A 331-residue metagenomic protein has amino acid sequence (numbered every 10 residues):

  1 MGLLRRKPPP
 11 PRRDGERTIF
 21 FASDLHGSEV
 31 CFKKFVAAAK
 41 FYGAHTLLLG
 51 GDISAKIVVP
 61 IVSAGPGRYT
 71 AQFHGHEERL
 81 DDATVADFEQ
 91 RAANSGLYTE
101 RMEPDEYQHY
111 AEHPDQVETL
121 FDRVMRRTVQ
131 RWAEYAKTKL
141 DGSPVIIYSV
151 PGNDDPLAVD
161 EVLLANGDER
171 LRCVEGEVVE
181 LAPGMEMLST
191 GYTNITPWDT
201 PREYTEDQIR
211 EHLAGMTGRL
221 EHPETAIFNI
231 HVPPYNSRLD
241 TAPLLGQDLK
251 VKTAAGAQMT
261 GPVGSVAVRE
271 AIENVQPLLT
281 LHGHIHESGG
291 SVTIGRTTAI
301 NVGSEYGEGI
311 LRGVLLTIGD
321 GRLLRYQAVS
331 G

Functional and structural regions predicted by a protein language model:
G2, R6, E29-A182: Core catalytic region of metal-dependent phosphoesterases/phosphodiesterases, especially metallo-beta-lactamase-like
L3, G27, V178-P183, T200 (+3 more regions): Binuclear metal-dependent phosphoesterase catalytic core
E16-H26, G184-T196, I227-H231, T298-S304 (+1 more regions): Active-site-proximal beta-strand elements of phosphoester/diester hydrolases
D24, F32, L47, D52 (+8 more regions): Divalent metal-coordination and catalytic microenvironments
H26-V30, S54-V58, V145, S149-E161 (+5 more regions): Active-site environment of divalent metal-dependent phosphoester hydrolases
D115-R127, I227-Q276: Active-site-proximal segments of metal-dependent phosphoesterases and phosphodiesterases across multiple
V129-I147, L220-P223, A267-L278: A structural motif corresponding to the C-terminal end of an alpha-helix and its immediate exit/capping segment
P183-A226, Q247, G261-G264: Binuclear metal-dependent hydrolase catalytic cores centered on His/Asp/Glu-rich metal-binding motifs
